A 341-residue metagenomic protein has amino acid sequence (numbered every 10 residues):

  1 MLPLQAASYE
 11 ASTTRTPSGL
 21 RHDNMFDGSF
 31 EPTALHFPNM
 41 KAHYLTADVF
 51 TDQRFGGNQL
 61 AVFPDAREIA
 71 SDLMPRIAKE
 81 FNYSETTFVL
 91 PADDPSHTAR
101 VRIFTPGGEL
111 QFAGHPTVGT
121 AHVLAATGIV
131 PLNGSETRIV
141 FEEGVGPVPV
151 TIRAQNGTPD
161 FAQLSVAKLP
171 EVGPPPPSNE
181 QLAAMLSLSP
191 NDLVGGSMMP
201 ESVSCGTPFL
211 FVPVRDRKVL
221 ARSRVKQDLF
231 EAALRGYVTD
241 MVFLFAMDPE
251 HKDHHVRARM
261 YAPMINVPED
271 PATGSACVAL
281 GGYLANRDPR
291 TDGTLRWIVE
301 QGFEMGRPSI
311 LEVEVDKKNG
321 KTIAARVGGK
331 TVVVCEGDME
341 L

Functional and structural regions predicted by a protein language model:
L2, A11-T13, F104, P263: N-terminal hydrophobic alpha-helix used for membrane targeting or insertion
L2, A7, T14, L20-R21 (+1 more regions): Short, low-complexity intrinsically disordered segments enriched in A/P/G/S/L with frequent Arg, especially at protein
A6, E10, T16, D27 (+1 more regions): Intrinsically disordered, low-complexity segments
E10-L20, P38, D65: Short intrinsically disordered, low-complexity segments
S12-T13, P17, N24, T127 (+1 more regions): Hydrophobic alpha-helical membrane context
H22-N39: Short, Lys/Arg-enriched N-terminal segments with co-localized hydrophobic residues within the first ~10-30 amino acids
L35-F112, V118-L341: Active-site proximal loop and beta-alpha junction motif in alpha/beta enzyme cores
